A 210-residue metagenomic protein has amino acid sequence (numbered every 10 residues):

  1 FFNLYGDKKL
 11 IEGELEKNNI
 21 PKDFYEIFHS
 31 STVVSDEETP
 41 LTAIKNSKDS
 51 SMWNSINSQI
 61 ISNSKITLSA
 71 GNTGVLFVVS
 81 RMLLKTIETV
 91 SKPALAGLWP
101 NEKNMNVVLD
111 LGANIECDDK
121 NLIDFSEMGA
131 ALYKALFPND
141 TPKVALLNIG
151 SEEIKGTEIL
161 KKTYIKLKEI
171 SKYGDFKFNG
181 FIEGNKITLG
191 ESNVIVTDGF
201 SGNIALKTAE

Functional and structural regions predicted by a protein language model:
F2-K17, F24-L41, K177, I182: Metallocofactor- and cofactor-centric catalytic cores in central/energy metabolism, strongly enriched
N3, K9-E12, I115-G184, N193: Glycine-rich phosphate/diphosphate-binding loop of Rossmann-like nucleotide-binding domains
Y5-G6, F28, S69-G71, L98-W99 (+3 more regions): Short beta-strand segments
I11, D49-S62, I66-S80, I87 (+5 more regions): Short glycine/serine/threonine-rich phosphate/pyrophosphate-binding segments that cradle anionic phosphate groups
I20-S64: Phosphate/nucleotide-donor binding subsite
K22-D23, I61-K65, N72-T73, K92-P93 (+4 more regions): Short coil/turn connectors at secondary-structure junctions
S58-F77, K155, L160-K166, I170 (+1 more regions): Glycine-rich phosphate-binding loop
F77-G112, I170-I182: Short, acidic/small-residue loops that bind anionic groups at enzyme active sites
